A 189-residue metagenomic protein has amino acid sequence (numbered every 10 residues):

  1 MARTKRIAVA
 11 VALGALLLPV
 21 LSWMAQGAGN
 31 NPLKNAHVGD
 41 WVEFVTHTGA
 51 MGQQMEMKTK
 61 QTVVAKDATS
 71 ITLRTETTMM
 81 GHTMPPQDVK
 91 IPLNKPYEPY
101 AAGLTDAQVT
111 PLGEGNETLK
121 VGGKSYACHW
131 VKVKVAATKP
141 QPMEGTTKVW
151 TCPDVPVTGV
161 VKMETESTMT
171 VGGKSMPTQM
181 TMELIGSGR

Functional and structural regions predicted by a protein language model:
M1-K5: N-terminal secretory signal peptides that target proteins for export/translocation
I7-V9: Short, hydrophobic alpha-helical membrane anchors of single-pass surface/secreted proteins
V11-S22: Bacterial N-terminal signal peptides
A25-R189: Acidic, serine/threonine-rich low-complexity disordered tracts
